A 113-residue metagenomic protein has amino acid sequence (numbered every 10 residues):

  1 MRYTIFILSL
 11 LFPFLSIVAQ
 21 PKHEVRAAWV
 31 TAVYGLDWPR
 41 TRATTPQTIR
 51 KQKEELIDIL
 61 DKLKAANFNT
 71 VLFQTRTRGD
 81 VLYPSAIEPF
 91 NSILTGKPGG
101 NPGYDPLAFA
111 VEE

Functional and structural regions predicted by a protein language model:
I5-F14: Bacterial N-terminal signal peptides
L15-A19: Sec/Tat signal peptide C-region and signal peptidase I cleavage site
Q20-I49: Boundary/entry segment of secreted carbohydrate-active catalytic domains
K22, K64, A108-E113: Surface-exposed amphipathic alpha-helices with a cationic face
T31-R40, G79-L107: Aromatic- and acidic-residue-enriched carbohydrate-binding clefts of CAZyme catalytic domains
P46-E54, N101-D105: Soluble non-cytosolic domains of exported or imported proteins
K51-D80: Catalytic domains of carbohydrate-active enzymes, especially glycoside hydrolases
